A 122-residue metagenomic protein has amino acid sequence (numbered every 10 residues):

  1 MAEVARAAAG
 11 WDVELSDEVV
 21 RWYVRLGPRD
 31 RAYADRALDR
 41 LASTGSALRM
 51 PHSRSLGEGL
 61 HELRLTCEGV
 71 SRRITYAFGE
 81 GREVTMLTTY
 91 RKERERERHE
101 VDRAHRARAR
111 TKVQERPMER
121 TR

Functional and structural regions predicted by a protein language model:
M1-S71, E80-V84, Y90-R122: Basic, Lys/Arg-enriched alpha-helical interface segments
